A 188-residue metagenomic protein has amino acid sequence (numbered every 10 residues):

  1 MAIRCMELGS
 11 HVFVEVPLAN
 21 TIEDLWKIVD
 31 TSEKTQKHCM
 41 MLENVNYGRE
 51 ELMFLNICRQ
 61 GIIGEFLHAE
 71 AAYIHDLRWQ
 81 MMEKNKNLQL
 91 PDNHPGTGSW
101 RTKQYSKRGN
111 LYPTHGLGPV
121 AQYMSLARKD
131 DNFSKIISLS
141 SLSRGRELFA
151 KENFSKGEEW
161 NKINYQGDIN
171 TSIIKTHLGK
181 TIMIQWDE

Functional and structural regions predicted by a protein language model:
M1-Y47, G61: Beta-strand-loop-alpha-helix segment that lines the small-molecule cofactor/substrate pocket of alpha/beta enzymes
E15, L139, I184-Q185: Generic beta-strand/beta-sheet core signal
P17, A72, D187: Anionic group-transfer/hydrolysis microenvironments
T35-H38, V45-N164: Predominantly a Rossmann-like dinucleotide-binding segment in NAD(P)-dependent oxidoreductases
K156-E188: NAD(P)-dinucleotide binding in Rossmann-like oxidoreductases
